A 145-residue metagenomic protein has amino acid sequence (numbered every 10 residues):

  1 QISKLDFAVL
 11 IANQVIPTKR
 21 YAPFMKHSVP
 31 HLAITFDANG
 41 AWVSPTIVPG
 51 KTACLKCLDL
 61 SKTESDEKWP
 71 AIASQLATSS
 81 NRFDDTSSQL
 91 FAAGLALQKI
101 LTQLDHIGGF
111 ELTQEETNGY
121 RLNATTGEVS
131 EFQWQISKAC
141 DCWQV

Functional and structural regions predicted by a protein language model:
I2-V145: Glycine-rich phosphate/adenylate-binding loop
